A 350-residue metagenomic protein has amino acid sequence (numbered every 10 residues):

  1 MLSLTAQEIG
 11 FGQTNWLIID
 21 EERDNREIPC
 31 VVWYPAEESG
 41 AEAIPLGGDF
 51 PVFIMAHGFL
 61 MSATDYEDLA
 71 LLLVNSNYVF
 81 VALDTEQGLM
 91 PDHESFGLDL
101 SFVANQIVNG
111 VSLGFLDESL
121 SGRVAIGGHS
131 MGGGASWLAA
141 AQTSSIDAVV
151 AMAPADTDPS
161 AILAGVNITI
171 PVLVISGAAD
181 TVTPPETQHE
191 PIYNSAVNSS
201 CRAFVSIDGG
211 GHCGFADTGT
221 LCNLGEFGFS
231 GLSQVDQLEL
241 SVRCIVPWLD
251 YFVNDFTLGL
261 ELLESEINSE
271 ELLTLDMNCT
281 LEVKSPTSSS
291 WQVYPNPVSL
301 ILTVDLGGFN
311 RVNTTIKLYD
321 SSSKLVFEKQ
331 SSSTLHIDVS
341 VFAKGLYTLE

Functional and structural regions predicted by a protein language model:
Q7-G48: N-terminal cap/lid segment of alpha/beta-hydrolase-fold proteins
A41-D49, E94-G134: Gly/Ser-rich "nucleophile elbow"/oxyanion-hole loop immediately N-terminal to the catalytic nucleophile in hydrolases
F50, H57-M61: Active-site glycine-rich loops that stabilize anionic/oxyanionic intermediates across multiple enzyme folds
M61-D84: Short amphipathic alpha-helix adjacent to the substrate-entry channel of hydrolases
S145-D156: A conserved short beta-strand
N167-E239: Active-site-adjacent alpha-helix of alpha/beta-hydrolase-fold enzymes
G209-G211, T218-V283: Alpha/beta-hydrolase-fold serine-hydrolase catalytic core, especially in secreted/extracellular enzymes
P286-E350: C-terminal outer-membrane/trafficking sorting elements
